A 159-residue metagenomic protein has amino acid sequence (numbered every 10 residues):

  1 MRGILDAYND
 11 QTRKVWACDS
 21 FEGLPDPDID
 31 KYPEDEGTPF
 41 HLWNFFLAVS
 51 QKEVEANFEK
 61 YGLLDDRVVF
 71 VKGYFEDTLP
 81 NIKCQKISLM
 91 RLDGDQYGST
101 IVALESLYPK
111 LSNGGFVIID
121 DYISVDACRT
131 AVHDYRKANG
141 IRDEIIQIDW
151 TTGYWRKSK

Functional and structural regions predicted by a protein language model:
M1-K159: S-adenosylmethionine/decaboxylated-SAM
